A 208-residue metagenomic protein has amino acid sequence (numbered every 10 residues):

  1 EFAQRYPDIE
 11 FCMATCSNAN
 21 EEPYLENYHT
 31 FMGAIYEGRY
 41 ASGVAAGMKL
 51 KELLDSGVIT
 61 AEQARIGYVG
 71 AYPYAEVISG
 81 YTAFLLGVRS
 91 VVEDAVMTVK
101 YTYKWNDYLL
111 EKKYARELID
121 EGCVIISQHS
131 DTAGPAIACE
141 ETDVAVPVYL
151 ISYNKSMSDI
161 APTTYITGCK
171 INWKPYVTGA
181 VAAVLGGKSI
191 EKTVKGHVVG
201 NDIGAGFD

Functional and structural regions predicted by a protein language model:
E1-D208: A residue-level marker of the well-folded mature domains of exported/periplasmic proteins
